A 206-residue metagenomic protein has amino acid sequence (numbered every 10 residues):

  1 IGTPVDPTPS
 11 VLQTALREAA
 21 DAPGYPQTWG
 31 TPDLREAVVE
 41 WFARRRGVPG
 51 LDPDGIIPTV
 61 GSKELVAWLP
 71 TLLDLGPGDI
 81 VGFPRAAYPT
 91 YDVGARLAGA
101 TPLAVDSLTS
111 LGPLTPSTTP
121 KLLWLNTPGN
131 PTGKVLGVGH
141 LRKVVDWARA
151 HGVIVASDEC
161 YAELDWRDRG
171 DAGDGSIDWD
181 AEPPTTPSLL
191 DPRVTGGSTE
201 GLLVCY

Functional and structural regions predicted by a protein language model:
I1-P26, V153: N-terminal "arm"/small-domain region of PLP-dependent enzymes with the aminotransferase-like
T8, T199-Y206: PLP-dependent aminotransferase class I/II
A22-W147, A162-G197, L203: Conserved core of the PLP fold type I
W124, V155-A156: Walker B beta-strand of ABC/ABC-like P-loop ATPase nucleotide-binding domains, specifically the conserved hydrophobic
E159: Walker B catalytic acidic pair
